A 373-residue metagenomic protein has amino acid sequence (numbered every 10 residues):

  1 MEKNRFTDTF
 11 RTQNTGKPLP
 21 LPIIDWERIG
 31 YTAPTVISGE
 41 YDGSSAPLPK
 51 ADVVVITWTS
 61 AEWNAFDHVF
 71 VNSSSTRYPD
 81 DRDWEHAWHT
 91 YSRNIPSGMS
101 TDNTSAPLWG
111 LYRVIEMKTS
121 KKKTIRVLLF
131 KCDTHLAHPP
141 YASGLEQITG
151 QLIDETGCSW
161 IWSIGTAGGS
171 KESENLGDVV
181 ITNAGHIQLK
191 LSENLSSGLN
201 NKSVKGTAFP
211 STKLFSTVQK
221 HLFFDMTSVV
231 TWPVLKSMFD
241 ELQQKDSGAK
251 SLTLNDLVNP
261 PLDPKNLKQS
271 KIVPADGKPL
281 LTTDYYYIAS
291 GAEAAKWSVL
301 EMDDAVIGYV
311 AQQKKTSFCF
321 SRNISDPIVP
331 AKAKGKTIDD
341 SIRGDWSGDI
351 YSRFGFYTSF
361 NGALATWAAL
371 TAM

Functional and structural regions predicted by a protein language model:
E2-W346, R353-M373: Intrinsic-disorder/coil detector with helix-boundary
